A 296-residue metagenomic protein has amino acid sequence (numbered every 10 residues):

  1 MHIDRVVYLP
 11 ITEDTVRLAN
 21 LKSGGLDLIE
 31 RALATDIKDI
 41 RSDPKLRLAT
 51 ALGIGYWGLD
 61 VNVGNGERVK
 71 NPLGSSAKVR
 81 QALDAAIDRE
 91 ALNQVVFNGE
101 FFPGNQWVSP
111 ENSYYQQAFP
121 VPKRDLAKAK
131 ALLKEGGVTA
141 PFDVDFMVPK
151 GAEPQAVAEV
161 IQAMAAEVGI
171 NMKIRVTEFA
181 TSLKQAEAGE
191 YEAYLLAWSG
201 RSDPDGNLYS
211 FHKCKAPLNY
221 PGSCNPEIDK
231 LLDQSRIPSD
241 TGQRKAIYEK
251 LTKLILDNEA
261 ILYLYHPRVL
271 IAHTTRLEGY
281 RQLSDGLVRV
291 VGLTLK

Functional and structural regions predicted by a protein language model:
M1-V96, N112-N258, L293-K296: Extracytoplasmic/periplasmic ligand-capture domains
N98-A118, L270-T275: Mature extracytoplasmic/periplasmic domains
L264: Active-site-proximal polar cores
P267: Short, loop-centered acidic/histidine patches that primarily coordinate divalent metals
I271-K296: Long beta-strand-rich cores associated with HINT superfamily self-processing modules
